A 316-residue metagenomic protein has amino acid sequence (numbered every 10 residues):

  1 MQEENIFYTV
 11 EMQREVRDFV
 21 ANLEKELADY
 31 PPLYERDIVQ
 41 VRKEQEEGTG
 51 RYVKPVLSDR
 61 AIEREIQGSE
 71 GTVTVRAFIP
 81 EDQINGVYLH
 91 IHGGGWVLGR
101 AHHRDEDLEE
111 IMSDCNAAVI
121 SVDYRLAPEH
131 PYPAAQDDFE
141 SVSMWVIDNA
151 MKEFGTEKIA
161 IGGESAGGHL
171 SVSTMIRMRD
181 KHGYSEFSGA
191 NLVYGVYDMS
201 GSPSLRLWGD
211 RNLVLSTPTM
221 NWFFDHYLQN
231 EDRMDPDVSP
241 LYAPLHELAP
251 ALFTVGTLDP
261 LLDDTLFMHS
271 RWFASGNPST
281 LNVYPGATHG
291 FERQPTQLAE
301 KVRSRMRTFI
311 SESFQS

Functional and structural regions predicted by a protein language model:
M1-A77, Q297, F314-S316: A glycine/proline-hinged amphipathic helix-loop "lid/cap" segment that gates access to hydrophobic ligand pockets
V75-I84, L241-L245: Short beta-strand-to-loop junctions in surface cap/lid or active-site-entrance loops
N85-G94: Short beta-strand element of the alpha/beta-hydrolase
R100-A101, D107, I120-K158, Q294-K301: Catalytic nucleophile-loop/oxyanion-hole region of alpha/beta-hydrolase and closely related hydrolase-like folds
G163, G167, S171: Gly/Ala-rich beta-loop-alpha elbow adjacent to hydrolase catalytic centers
I176-E231: Hydrolase active-site cap/lid region
F253-V255: Short beta-strand/loop motif that positions the catalytic acidic residue of the alpha/beta-hydrolase fold
T296-S316: Catalytic active-site module of serine/aspartate enzymes centered on a nucleophile-bearing elbow/loop
